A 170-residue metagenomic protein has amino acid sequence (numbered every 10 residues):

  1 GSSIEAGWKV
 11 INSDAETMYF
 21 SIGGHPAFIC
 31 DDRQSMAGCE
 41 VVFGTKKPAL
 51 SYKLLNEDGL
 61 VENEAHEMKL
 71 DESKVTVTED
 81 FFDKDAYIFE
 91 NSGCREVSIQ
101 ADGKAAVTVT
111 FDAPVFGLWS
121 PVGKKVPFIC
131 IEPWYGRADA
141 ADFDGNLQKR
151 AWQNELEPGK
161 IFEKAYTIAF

Functional and structural regions predicted by a protein language model:
G1-P26: Acidic, contiguous internal or C-terminal segments within carbohydrate-active enzymes that form a structured patch used
G1-S3, D32-R33, G123-V126, P158: A short, structured loop/turn motif at beta-sheet edges
W8, N154-F170: Short Pro-Gly-centered flexible turn/kink motifs
T17-Y19, A27-F111: Active-site/ligand-binding surface loops and adjacent short beta/alpha elements that line catalytic pockets across
H25, I131, G159: A residue-level signal for conserved active-site and pocket-lining positions in enzyme catalytic cores
Q100-D139: Glycine-rich active-site loops that engage anionic ligands at enzyme catalytic sites
A141-Q148: Short, structured beta-strand/loop micro-motifs enriched in basic residues and often containing a Trp
